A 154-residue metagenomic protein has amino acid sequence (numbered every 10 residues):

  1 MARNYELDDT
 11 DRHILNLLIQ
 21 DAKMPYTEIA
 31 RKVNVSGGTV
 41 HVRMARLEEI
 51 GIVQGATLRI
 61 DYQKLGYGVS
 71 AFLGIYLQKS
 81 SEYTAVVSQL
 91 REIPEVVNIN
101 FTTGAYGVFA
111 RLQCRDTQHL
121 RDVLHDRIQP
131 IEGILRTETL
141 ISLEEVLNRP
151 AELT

Functional and structural regions predicted by a protein language model:
M1-T154: A compositional/biophysical signature of low hydrophobicity enriched in polar/charged and small residues
